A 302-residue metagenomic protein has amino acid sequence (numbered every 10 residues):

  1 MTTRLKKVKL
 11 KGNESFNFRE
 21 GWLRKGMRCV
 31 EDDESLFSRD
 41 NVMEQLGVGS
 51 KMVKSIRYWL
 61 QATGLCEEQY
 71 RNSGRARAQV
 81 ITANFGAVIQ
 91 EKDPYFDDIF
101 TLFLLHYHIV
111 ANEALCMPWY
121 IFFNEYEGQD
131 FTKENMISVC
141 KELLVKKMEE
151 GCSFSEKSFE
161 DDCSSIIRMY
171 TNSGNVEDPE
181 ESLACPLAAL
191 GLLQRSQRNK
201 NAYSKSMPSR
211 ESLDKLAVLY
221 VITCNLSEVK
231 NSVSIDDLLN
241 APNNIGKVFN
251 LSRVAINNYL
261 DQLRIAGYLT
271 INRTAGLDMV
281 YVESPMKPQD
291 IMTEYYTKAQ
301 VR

Functional and structural regions predicted by a protein language model:
M1-R302: Donor-sugar nucleotide-binding helix/loop cap in glycosyltransferases
